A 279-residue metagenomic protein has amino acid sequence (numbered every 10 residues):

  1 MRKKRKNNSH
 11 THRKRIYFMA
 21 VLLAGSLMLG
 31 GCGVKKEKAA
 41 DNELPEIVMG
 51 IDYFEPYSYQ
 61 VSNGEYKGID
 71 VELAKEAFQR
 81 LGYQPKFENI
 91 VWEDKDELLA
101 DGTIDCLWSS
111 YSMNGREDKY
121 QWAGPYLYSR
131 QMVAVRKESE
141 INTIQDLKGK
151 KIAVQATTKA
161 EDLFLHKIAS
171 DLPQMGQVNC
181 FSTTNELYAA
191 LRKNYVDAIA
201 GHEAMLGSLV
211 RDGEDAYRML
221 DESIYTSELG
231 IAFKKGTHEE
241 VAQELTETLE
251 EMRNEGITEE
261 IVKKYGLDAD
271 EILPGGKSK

Functional and structural regions predicted by a protein language model:
M28-G31: C-terminal motif of bacterial Sec signal peptides marking the signal peptidase cleavage site
G33, V71-R80, I141, Q145-D146 (+4 more regions): Extended ligand-binding regions for polar small-molecule ligands
K38-Y111, C180, E244, K264: Extracytoplasmic small-molecule ligand-binding "clamshell" domains of the periplasmic binding protein/Venus flytrap
I51-Y53, Y128-V135, E203, R211-E250 (+1 more regions): Periplasmic-binding protein-like
A74-Y83, A160-F181, V210-E214, K263: Ligand-binding cleft/hinge of the Venus flytrap
K75, Q84-D146, R218-S223: Acidic, polar ligand-binding/catalytic clefts
Q79-R80, E88-N89, E93-C106, Q121 (+4 more regions): Short helices/loops that flank or line small-molecule/ion binding pockets
E97, S110-K119, L163-H166, A190-T226: A ligand-binding cleft/hinge motif common to bilobed small-molecule-binding domains
